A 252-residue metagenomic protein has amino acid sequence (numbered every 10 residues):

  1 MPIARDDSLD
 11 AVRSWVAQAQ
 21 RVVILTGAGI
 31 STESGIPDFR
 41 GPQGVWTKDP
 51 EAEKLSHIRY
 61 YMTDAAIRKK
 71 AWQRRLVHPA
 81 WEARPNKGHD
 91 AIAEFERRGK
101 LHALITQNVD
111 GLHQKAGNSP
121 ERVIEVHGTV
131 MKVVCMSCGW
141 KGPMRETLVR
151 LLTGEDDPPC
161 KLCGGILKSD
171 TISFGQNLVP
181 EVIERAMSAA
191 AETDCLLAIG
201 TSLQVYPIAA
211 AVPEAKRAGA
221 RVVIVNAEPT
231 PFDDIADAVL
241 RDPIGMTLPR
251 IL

Functional and structural regions predicted by a protein language model:
M1-L252: Conserved catalytic core of sirtuin-type NAD+-dependent deacylases
